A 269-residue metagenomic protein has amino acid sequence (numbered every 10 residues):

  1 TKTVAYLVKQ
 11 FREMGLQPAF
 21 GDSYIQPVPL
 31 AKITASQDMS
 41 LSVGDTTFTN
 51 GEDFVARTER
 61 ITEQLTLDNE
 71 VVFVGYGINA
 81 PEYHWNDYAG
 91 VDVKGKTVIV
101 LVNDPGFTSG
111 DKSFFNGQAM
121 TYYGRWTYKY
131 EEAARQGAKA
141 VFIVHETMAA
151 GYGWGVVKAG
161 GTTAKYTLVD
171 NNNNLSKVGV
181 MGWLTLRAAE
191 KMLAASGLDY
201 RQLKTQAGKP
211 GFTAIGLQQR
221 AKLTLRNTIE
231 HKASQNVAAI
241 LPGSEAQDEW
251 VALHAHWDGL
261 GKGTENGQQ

Functional and structural regions predicted by a protein language model:
T1-K112, G216-Q218, I229, S234: Noncatalytic luminal/extracellular "stalk/propeptide" segments of secretory-pathway proteins
K2-E13, S23, R125-E132, G137 (+2 more regions): Extracytoplasmic/secreted proteins, especially bacterial periplasmic and envelope-associated proteins
Q26-P29, V71-V74, T97-L101, K139-V144 (+4 more regions): Structural recognition of the beta-strand scaffold that forms the well-ordered cores of secreted hydrolase catalytic
R60-I61, A238-A246: Short beta-strand-to-loop junctions in surface cap/lid or active-site-entrance loops
V72-K158: A conserved hydrophobic secondary-structure block that centers on an alpha-helix together with its immediately flanking
D92-K96, E245-W250: Proline/glycine-enriched tight loop/beta-turn segments at coil->beta junctions that connect or precede beta-strands
R135-Y152, K158-N236: Long, well-ordered, tryptophan-enriched scaffold segments
A255-Q269: Active-site histidine-acidic residue metal-binding/catalytic motifs, centered on HxH/HExxH-like signatures
